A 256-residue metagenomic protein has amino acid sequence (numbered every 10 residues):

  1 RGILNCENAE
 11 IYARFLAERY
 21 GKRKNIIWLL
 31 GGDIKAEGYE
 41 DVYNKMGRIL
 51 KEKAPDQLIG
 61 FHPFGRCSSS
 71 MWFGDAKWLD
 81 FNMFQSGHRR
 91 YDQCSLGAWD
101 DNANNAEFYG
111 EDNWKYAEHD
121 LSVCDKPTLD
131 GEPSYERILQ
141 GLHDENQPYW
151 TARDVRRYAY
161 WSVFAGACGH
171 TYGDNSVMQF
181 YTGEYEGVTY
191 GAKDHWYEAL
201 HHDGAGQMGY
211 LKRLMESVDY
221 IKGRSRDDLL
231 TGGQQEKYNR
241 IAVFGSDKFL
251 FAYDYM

Functional and structural regions predicted by a protein language model:
R1-Q93, N102-E107, D112: Active-site mouth of glycoside hydrolases
G2-E10, G74-K77, D144-N146, E184-D194: Short low-complexity, flexible loop/linker segments enriched in glycine and/or proline with clustered acidic
E10, R14, N44, W114 (+2 more regions): Generic alpha-helical structural signal
R14, E18, R48, K115-H119 (+4 more regions): Surface-exposed alpha-helical segments enriched in charged/polar residues
A17, G21, K53, Q57 (+3 more regions): Mature, folded catalytic cores of secreted/periplasmic enzymes
K22, P55, C124, G245-S246: Residue-level preference for short coil/turn positions at secondary-structure junctions
P55-L58, F73-E184: Catalytic-core region of carbohydrate-active enzymes that cleave or remodel glycosidic bonds
D125-T128, E136-I138, V155-M256: Aromatic- and carboxylate-lined catalytic core of secreted/periplasmic carbohydrate-active enzymes
